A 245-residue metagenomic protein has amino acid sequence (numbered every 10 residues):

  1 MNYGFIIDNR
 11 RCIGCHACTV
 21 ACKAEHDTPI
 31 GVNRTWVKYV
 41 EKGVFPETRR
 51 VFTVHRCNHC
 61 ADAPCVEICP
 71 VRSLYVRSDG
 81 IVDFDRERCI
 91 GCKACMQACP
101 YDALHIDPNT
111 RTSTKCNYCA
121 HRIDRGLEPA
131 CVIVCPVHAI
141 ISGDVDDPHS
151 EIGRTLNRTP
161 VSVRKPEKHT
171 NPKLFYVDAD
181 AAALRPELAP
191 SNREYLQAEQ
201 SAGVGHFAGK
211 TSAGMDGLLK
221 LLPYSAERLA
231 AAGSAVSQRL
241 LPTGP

Functional and structural regions predicted by a protein language model:
M1-P245: Non-ligating segments of multi-cofactor redox enzymes
